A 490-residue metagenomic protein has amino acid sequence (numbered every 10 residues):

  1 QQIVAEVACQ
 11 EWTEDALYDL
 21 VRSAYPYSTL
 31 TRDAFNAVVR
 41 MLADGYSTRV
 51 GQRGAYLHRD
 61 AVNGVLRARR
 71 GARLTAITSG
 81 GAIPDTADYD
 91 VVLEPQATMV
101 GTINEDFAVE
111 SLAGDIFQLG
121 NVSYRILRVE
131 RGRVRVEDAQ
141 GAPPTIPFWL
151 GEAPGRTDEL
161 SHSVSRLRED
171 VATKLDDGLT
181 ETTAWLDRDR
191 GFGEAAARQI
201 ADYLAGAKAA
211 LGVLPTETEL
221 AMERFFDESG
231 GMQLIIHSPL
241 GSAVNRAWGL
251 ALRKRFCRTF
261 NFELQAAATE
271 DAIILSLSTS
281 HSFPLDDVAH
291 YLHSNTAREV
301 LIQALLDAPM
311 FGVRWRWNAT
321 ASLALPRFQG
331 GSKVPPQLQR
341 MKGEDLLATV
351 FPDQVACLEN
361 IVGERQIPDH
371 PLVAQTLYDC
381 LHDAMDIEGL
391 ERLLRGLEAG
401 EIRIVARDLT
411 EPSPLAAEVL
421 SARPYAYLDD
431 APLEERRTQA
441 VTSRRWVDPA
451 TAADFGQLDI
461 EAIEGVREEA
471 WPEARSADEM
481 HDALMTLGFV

Functional and structural regions predicted by a protein language model:
Q1-T13, M480-F489: Positively charged, polyanion-binding regions of nucleic-acid-associated proteins
Y18-D88, P147, G155-V490: Extended, highly charged accessory segments
I83-D85, S111, F117: Short, well-ordered loop/turn sites that connect or cap secondary structure elements
I83-T102: Short, basic/aromatic beta-hairpin or loop at an interaction surface
M99-S111: Short alpha-helix capping/helix-loop boundary micro-motifs
G114-F117, R125, V490: A conserved hydrophobic secondary-structure block that centers on an alpha-helix together with its immediately flanking
V122-E130: Short beta-strand-centered aromatic/proline hotspots
E130-P147: Short, solvent-exposed secondary-structure boundary/capping segments
